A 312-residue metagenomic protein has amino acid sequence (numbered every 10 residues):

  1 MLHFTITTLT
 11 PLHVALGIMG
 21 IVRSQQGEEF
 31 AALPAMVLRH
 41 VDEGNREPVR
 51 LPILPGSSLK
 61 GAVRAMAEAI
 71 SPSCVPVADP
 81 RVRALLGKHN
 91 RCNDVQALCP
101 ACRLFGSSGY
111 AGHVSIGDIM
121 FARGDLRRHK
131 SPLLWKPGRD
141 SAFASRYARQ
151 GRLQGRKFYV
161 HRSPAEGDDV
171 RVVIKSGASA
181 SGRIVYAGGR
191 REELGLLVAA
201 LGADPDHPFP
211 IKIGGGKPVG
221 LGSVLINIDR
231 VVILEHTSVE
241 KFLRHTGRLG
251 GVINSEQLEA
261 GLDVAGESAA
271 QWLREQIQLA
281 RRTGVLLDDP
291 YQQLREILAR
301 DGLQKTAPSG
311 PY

Functional and structural regions predicted by a protein language model:
M1-Y312: RNA-binding basic/glycine-rich loop and surface signature characteristic of RAMP-family CRISPR effectors
